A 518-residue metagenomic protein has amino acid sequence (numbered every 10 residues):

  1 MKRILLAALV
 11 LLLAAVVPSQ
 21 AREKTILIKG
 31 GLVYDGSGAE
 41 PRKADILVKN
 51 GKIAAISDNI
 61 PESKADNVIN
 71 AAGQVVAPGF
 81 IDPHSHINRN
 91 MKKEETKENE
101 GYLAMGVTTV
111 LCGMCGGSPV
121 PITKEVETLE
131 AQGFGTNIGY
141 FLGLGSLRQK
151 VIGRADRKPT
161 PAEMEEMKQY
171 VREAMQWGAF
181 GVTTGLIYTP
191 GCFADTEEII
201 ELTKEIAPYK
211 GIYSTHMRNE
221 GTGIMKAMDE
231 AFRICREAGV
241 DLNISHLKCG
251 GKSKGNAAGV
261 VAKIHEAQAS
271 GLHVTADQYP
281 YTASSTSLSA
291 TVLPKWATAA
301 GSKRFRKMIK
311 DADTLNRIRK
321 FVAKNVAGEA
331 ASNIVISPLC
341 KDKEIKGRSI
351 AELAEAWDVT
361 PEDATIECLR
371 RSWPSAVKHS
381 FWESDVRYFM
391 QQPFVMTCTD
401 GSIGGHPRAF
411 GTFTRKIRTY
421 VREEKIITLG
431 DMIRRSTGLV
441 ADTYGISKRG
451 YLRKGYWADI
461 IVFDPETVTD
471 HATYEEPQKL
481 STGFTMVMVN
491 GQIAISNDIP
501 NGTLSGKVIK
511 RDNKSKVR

Functional and structural regions predicted by a protein language model:
M1-I4: Positively charged n-region of N-terminal signal peptides that target proteins for export
A7-A15: Bacterial N-terminal signal peptides
R22, N70-V76, F80-I87, M91-T184 (+6 more regions): Divalent-metal coordination cores built from histidine and acidic residues
R22-L27, V33-G79: Histidine-rich, glycine-flanked metal-binding segment
G31, F305, D311, Y388-F394 (+2 more regions): C-terminal cap of metal-dependent C-N hydrolases
V33-D45, A376-V386, T428-D431, A441-Q478: Acidic, glycine-enriched loop/beta-strand segments at the rims of small-molecule binding/catalytic pockets
F141-L142, K150-P161, E165-T189, R236 (+1 more regions): Active-site neighborhoods of metal-dependent hydrolases
E173-E230: Divalent metal-binding pocket/active-site signature
